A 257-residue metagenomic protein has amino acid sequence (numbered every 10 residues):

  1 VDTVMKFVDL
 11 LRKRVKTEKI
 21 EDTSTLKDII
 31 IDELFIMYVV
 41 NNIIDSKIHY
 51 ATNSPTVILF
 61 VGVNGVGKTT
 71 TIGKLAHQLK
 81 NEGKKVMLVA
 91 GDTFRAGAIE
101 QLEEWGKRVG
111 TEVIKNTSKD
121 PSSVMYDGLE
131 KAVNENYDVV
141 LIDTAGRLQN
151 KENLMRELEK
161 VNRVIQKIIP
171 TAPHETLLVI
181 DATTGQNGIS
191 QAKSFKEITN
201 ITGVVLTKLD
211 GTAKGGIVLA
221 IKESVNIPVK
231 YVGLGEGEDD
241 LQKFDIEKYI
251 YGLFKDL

Functional and structural regions predicted by a protein language model:
V1-G91, A98-S118, S122-V133, Y137-I142: Primarily NTPase-proximal linker/entry elements flanking Walker-type ATP/GTP-binding cores
V66-T70, A96-I99, L158-R163, Q186-N187: Short low-complexity stretches enriched in small and charged residues
K68, D92, D143, D181 (+1 more regions): Acidic active-site catalytic centers that drive phospho-/nucleotidyl reactions and related ester hydrolyses
P121-E135, N150-K255: Conserved catalytic-core segment of NTP-binding enzymes
D143, K255-L257: Short hydrophobic/aromatic patches at helix-to-coil boundaries
A145-R147: Short glycine-rich anion-binding loops that position phosphate/pyrophosphate groups of nucleotides and phosphorylated
